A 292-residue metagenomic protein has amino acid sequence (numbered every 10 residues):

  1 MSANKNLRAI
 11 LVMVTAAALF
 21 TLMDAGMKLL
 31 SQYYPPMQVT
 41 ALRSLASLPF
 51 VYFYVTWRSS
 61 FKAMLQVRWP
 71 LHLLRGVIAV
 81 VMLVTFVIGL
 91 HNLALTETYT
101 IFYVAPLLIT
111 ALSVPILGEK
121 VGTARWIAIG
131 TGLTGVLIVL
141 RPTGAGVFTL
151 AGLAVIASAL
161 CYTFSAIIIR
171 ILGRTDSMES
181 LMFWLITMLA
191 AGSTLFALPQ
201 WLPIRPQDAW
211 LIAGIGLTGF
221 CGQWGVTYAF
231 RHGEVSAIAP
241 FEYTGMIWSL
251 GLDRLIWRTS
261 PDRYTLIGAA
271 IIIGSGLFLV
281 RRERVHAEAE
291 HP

Functional and structural regions predicted by a protein language model:
R8-A16, V55-T56, F61-T85, L150-S158 (+1 more regions): Loop-to-transmembrane-helix transition segments
A17-L22, Y52, G76, V80-V84 (+8 more regions): Hydrophobic/small/kink-forming positions within alpha-helical transmembrane segments of polytopic membrane proteins
A25-K28, P36-M37, V51, A145-I204 (+2 more regions): Transmembrane alpha-helical segments that form core, pore/gating elements of small-molecule transporters/exporters
Y33-V81, C161-S165, W184-P199, G274: Transmembrane alpha-helices of multi-pass small-molecule transport proteins
L42, Y99-V104, L172-L185, W224-R254: Helix-helix packing/entry segments at the starts of transmembrane helices
S47-R68, T134-G146, L189-D208, G214 (+3 more regions): Membrane-interface helix-cap regions at the ends of transmembrane helices in multi-pass membrane proteins
A105-I127, I247-L266: C-terminal transmembrane-helix exit sites in multi-pass transporters
A124-R141, Y264-E283: Hydrophobic transmembrane alpha-helices of multi-pass small-molecule transport proteins
